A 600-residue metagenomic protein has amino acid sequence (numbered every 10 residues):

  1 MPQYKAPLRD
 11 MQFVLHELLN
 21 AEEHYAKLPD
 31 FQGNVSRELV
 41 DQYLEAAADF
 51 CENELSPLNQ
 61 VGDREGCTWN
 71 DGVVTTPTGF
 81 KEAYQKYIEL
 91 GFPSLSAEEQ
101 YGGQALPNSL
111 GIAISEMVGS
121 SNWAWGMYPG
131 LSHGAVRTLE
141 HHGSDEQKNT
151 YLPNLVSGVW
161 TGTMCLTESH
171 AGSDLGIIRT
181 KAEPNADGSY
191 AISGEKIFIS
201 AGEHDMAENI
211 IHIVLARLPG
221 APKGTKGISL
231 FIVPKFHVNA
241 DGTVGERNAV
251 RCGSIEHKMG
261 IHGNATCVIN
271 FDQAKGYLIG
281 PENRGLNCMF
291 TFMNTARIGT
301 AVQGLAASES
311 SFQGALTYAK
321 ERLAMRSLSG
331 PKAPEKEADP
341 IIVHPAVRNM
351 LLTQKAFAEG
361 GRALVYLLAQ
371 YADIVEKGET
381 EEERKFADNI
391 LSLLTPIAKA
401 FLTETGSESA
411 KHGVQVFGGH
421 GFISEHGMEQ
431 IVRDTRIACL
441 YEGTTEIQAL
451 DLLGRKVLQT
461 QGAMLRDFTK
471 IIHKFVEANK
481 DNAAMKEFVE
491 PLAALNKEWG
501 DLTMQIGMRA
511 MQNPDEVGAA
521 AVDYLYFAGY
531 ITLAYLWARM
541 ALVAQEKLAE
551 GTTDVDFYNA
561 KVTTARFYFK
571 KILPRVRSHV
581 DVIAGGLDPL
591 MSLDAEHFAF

Functional and structural regions predicted by a protein language model:
M1-G126, T150, D373, V582-F600: Amphipathic, small/basic residue-rich leader segments at the start of a protein or domain
P2-K5, P184, I261, L367 (+3 more regions): Alpha-helix capping/hinge segments and adjacent helical runs
Q32-N34, E65-T75, G285-G299, Q313-Q354 (+4 more regions): Glycine-rich cofactor-pocket loops
F80, Y128-S132, G143-N185, E195 (+4 more regions): Internal maturation/activation junctions in enzymes
H133-A135, S144-Q147, E442-T444, L452-N496: A structural-propensity feature for long, helix-poor, extended segments
S189, S193-R247: A short core secondary-structure module
F198-S200, F236-G253, K258, A265-A296 (+2 more regions): A glycine-rich, basic-preceded beta-loop-alpha segment at the flavin cofactor/substrate interface of flavin-utilizing
Q459, F475-F600: C-terminal amphipathic alpha-helical interaction region
